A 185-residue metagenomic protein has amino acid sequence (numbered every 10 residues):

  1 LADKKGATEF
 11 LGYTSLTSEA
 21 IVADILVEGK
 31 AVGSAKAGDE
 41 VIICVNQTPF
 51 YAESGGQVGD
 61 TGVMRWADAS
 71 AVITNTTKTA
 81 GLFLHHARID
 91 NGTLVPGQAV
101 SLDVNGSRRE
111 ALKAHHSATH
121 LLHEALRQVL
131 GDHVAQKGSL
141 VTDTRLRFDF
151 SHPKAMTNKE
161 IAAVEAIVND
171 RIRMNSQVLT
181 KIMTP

Functional and structural regions predicted by a protein language model:
L1-P185: A glycine- and charged-residue-rich anion-binding loop/surface
